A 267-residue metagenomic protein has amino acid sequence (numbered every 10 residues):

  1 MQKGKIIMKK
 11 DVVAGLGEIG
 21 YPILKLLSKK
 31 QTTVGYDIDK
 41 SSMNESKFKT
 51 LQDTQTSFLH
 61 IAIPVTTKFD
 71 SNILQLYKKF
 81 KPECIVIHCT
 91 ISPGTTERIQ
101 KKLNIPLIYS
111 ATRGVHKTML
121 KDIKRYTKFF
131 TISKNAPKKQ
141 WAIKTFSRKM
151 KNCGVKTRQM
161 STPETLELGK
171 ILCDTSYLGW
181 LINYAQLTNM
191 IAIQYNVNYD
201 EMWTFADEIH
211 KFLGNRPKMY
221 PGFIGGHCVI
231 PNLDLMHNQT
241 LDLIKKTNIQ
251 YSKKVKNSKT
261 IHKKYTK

Functional and structural regions predicted by a protein language model:
Q2-T54, F58: NAD(P)+-binding Rossmann beta1-loop-alpha1 motif at the extreme N-terminus of oxidoreductases
Y21-I23, D70, G94-T96: Short glycine/serine/threonine-rich phosphate/pyrophosphate-binding segments that cradle anionic phosphate groups
Q31-T33, M43-Q52, E83-I85, K101-L107 (+1 more regions): Active-site regions of enzymes building and remodeling cell-envelope glycoconjugates
D39, S46-C84: Rossmann-like NAD(P)-binding element
I73, P82, T90-T165, M236: Rossmann-fold dinucleotide-binding core
L120-T127, C173-T175, N232, I261: Short, surface-exposed amphipathic charged segments that create phosphate/polyanion-binding patches used for binding
E164-L168, L178-G179, N183-K267: Interdomain hinge/lid region at the active-site interface of Rossmann-like NAD(P)-dependent oxidoreductases
